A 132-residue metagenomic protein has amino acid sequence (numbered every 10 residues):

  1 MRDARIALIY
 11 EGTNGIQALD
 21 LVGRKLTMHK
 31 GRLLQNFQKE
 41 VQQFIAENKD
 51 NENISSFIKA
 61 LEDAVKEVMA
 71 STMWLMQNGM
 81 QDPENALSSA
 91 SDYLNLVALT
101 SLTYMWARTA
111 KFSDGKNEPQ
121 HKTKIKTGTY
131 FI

Functional and structural regions predicted by a protein language model:
M1-D50, I125-I132: Glycine-rich phosphate/cofactor-binding loops in nucleotide/flavin-utilizing enzymes
K25-M28, Q43-I132: C-terminal amphipathic alpha-helical interaction region
